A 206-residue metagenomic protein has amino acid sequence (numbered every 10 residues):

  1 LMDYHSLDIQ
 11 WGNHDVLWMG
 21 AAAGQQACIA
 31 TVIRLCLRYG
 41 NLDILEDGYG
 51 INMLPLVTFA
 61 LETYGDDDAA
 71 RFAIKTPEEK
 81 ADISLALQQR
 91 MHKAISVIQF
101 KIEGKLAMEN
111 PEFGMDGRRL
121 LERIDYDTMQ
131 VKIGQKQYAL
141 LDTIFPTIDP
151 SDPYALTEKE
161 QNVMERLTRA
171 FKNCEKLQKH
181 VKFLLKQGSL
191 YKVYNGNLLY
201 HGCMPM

Functional and structural regions predicted by a protein language model:
L1-M206: Feature recognizes metal-dependent phosphohydrolase scaffolds
